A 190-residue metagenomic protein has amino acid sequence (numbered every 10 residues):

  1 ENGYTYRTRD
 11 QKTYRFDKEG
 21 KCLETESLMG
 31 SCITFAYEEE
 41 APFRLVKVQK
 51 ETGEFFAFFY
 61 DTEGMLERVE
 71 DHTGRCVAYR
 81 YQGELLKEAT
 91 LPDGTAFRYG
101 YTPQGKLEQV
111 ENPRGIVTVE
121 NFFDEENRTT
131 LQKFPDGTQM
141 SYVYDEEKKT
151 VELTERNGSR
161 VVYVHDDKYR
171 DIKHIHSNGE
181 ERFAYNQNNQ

Functional and structural regions predicted by a protein language model:
E1-Q190: Extended charged/polar low-complexity repeat regions
